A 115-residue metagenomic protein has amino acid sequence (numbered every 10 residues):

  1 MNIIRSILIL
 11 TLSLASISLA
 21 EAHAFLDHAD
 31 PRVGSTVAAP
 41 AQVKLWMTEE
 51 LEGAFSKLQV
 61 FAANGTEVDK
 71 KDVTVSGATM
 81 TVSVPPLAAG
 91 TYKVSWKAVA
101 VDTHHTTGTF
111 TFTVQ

Functional and structural regions predicted by a protein language model:
M1-L8: Bacterial N-terminal signal peptides that target proteins for export
I17-A22: Sec/Tat signal peptide C-region and signal peptidase I cleavage site
A38, Q42-E49, T103-Q115: Extended, polar beta-sheet/loop recognition surfaces of beta-rich domains that mediate binding to diverse ligands
V43-L45, E49-E67: Short, surface-exposed alpha-helix to beta-strand junction/turn motifs within ectodomains of secreted and cell-envelope
K71-S76: Short beta-strand segments within Ig-like beta-sandwich modules, predominantly Fibronectin type-III
A78-V82: Short strand-edge motifs at loop-to-beta-strand transitions and within beta-strands of extracellular beta-rich domains
S83, A88-V94: A glycine-anchored, Pro-Gly-centered beta-turn/N-cap motif
K97-V101: Beta-strand-rich extracellular modules
